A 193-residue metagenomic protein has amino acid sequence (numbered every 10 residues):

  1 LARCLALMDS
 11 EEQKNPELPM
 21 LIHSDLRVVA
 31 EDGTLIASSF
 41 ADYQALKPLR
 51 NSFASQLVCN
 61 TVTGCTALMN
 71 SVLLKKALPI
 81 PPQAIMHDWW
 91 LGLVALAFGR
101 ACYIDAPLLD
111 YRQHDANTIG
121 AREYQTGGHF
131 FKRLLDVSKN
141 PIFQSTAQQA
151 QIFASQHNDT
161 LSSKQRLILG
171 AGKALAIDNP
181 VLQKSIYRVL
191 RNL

Functional and structural regions predicted by a protein language model:
L1-Q125: Nucleotide-sugar donor-binding/catalytic module of glycosyltransferases that assemble extracellular/cell-envelope
Q56-V58, Q83-I85, W90, D110-L193: C-terminal subregions of glycosyltransferases and related glycan-biosynthesis enzymes
